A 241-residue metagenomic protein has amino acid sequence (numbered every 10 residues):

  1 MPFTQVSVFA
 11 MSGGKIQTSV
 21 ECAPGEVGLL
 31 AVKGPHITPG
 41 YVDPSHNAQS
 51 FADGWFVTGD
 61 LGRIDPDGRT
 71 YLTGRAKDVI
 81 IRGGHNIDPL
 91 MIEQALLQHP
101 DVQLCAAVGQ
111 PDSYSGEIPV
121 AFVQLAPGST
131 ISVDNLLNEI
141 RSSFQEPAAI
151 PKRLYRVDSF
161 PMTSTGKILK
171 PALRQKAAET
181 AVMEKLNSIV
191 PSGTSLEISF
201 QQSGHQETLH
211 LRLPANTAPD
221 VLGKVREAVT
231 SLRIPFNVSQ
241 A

Functional and structural regions predicted by a protein language model:
M1-A31, P66-D67, S129-V133: Conserved beta-loop-beta connector loops within the AMP-binding
F3, V27, D67, V102 (+2 more regions): Active-site lining segments that contact anionic ligands and/or coordinate catalytic metals
F3-T4, D53, T58-G59, Q103 (+1 more regions): Short loop/turn microsegments at loop-to-beta-strand junctions
V6, D60-I64, A107: A structural signal for short hydrophobic beta-strand segments in well-ordered beta-sheet cores
V20-L90, L97-Q98, Y114-S115, P147 (+1 more regions): Conserved ATP-binding/catalytic segment of the ANL
V27, A31, T73, P89 (+5 more regions): Hydrophobic face of alpha-helices
I80, A106-D112, V120-Q124, L137-A241: Conserved C-terminal "lid"/linker of ANL adenylate-forming enzymes
L96-C105: Short acidic amphipathic segments
